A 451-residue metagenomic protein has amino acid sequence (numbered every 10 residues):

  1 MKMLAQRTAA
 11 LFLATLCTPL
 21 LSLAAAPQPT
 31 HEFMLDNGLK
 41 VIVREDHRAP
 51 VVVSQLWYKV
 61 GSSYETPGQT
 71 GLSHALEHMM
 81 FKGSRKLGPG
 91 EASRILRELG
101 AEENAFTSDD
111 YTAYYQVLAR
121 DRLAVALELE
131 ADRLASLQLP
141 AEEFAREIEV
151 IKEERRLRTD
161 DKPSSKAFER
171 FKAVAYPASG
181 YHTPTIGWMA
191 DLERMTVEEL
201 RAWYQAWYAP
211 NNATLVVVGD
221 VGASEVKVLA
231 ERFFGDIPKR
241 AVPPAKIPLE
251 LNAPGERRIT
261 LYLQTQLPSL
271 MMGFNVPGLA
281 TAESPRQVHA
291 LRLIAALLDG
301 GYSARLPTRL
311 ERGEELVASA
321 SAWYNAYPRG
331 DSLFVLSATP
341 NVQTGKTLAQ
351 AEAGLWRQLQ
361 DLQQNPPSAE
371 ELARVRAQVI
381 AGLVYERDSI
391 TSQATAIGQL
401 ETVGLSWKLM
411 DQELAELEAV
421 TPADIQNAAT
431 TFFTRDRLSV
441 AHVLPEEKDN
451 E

Functional and structural regions predicted by a protein language model:
M1-Q6: N-terminal secretory signal peptides that target proteins for export/translocation
A9-L20: Bacterial N-terminal signal peptides
S22-P27: Boundary at the C-terminal end of the N-terminal hydrophobic targeting segment
R44, A49-A75, P89-R133, S164-A190 (+5 more regions): M16 family metallopeptidases and their MPP-like homologs
L72-M80, I294: Active-site His/Glu-centered metal-binding helix of metallohydrolases
K82-K86, L134-E142, Q364-P367: Short, polar/flexible loop-turn hinges at active-site or ligand-entry regions and domain interfaces
P177, T185, T214-A280, L444-E451: An aromatic/glycine/proline-enriched structural segment found at the starts of mature extracellular/organellar domains
